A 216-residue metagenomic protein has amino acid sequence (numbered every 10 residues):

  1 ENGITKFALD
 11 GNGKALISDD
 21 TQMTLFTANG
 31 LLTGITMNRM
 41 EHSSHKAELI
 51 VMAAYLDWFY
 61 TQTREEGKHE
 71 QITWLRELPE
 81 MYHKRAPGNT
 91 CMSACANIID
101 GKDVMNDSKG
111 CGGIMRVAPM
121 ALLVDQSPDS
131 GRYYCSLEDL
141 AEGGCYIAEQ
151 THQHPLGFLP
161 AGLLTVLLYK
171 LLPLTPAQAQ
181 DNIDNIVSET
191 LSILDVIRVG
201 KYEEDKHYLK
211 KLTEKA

Functional and structural regions predicted by a protein language model:
E1-A216: Structured, active/binding-site neighborhoods that engage oxygen-rich ligands
